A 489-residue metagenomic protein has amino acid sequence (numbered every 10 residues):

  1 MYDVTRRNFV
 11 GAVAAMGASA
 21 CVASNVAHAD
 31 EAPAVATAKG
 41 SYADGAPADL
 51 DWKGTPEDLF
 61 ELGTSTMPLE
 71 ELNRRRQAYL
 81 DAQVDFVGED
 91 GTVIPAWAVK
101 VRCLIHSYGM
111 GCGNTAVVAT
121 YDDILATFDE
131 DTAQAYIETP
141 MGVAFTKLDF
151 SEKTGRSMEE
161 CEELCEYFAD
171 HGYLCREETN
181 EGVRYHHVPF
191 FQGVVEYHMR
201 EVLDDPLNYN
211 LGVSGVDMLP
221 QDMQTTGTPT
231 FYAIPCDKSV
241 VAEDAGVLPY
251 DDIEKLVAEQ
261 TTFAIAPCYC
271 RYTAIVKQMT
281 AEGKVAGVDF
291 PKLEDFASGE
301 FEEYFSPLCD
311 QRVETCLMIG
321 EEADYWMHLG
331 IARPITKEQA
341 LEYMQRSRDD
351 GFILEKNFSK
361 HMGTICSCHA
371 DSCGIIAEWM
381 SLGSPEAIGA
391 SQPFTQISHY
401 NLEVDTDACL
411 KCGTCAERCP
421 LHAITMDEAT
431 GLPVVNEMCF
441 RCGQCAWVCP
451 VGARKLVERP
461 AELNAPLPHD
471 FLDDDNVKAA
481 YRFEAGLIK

Functional and structural regions predicted by a protein language model:
M1-M16: N-terminal secretory signal peptides and thylakoid transit peptides that target proteins across membranes
S24-T66: C-terminal segment of N-terminal export signals and the immediately downstream linker at the start of the mature
A29, N436-K489: Flanking helices and flexible, charged tails adjoining ferredoxin-like Fe-S electron-transfer domains in multi-subunit
A126, R156, Y185-H187, I353-K360 (+4 more regions): Ferredoxin-like iron-sulfur electron-transfer modules
G142-T154: Short acidic, hydrophobic short linear motifs in intrinsically disordered regions
A169-N180, I424, R454: A short, conserved structural fragment
V183-M218: Short, amphipathic alpha-helical interaction segments positioned at domain boundaries
L219-Q396: Catalytic cores of enzyme domains
